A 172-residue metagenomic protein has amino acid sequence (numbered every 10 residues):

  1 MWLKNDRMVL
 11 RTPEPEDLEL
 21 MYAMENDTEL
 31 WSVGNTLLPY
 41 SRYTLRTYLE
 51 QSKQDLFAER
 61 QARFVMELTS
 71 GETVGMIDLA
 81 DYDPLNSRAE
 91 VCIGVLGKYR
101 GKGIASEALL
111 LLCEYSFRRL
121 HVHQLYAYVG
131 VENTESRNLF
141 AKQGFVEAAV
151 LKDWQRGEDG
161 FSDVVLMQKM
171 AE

Functional and structural regions predicted by a protein language model:
M1, L37-P39, L56: Proline-rich low-complexity regions
M1-V9, P13-L18, D27, L68-E172: Acyl-donor (CoA/ACP) binding surface of acyl/acetyltransferases
A23-M24: Conserved catalytic core of Hanks-type protein kinase domains
E29-Q51: Conserved GNAT-fold acetyl-CoA-binding loop/helix
S32-G34, Q61, V164: Short, hydrophobic secondary-structure boundary micro-motifs
L37-L38, Q61, R156: Sparse recognition of residues in long alpha-helices and their boundaries
S52-V65: A short helix-loop-beta-strand connector motif used in the catalytic cores of GNAT acetyltransferases and, in some
